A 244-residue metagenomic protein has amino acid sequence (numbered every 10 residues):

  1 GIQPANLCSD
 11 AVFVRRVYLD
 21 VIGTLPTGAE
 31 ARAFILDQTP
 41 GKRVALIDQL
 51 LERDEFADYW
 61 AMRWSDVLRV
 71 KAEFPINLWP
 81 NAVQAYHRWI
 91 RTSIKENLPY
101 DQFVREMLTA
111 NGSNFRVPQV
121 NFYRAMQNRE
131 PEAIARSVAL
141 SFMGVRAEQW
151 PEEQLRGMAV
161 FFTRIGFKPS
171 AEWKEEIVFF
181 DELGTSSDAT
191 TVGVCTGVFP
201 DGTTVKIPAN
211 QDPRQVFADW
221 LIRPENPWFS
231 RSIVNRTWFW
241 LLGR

Functional and structural regions predicted by a protein language model:
G1-D219, R223-R244: Short, structured secondary-structure elements that scaffold catalytic or ligand/cofactor-binding regions
